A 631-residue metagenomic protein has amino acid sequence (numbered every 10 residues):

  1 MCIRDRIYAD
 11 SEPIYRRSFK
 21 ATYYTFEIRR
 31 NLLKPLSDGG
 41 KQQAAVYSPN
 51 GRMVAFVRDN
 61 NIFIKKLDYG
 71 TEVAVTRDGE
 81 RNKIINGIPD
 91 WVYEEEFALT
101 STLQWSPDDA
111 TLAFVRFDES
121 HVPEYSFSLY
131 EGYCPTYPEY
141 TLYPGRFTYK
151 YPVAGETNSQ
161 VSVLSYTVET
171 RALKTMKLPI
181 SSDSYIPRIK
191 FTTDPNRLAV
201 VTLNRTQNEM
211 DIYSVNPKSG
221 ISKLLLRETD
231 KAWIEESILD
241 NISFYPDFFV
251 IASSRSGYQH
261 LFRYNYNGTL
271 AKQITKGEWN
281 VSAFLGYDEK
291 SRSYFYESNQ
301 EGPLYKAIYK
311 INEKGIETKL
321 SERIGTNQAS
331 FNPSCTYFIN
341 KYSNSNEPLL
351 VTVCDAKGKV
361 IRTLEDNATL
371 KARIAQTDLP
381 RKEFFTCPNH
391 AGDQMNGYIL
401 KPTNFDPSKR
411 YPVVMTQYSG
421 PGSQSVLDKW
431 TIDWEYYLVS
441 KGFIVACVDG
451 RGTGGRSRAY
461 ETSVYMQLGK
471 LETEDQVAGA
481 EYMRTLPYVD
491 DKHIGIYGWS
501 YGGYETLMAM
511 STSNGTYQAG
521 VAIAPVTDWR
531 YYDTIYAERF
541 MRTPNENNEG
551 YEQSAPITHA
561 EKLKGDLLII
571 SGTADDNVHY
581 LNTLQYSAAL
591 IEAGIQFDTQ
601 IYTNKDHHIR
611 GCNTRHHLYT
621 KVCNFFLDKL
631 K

Functional and structural regions predicted by a protein language model:
M1-R6, D378: Short, compositionally biased segments
R4-Y337, S345-E347, V353-C354: Beta-propeller folds
P195, T326-K631: Serine-hydrolase catalytic core recognition
